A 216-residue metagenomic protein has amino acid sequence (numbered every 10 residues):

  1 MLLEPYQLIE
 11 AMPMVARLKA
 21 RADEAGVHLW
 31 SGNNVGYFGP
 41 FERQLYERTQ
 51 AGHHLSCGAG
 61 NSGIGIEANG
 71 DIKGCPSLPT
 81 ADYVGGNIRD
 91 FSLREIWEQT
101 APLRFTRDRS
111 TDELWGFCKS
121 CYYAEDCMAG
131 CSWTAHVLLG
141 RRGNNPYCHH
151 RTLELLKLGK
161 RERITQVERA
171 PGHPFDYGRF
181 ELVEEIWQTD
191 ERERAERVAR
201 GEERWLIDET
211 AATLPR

Functional and structural regions predicted by a protein language model:
M1-A59, G63-I72, S77-I88: Radical SAM enzyme [4Fe-4S]-AdoMet core and its adjacent flexible, acidic and glycine-rich loops/tails across
S77-R216: Flexible mid-to-C-terminal extensions adjoining Fe-S/redox cofactors in radical SAM and related proteins
